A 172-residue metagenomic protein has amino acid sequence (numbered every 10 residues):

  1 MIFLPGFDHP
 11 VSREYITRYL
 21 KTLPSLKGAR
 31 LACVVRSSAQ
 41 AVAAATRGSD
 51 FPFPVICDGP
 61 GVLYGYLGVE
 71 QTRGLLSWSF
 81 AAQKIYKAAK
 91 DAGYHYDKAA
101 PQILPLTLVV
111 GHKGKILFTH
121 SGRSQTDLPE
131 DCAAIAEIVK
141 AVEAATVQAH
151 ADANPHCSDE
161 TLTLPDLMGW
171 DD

Functional and structural regions predicted by a protein language model:
M1-K21, L26, R30-V34: Short active-site neighborhood of thiol/selenol oxidoreductases, capturing the structured segment around
R13-E14, A44, A133: Generic recognition of short, well-ordered alpha-helical segments
T17-L20, D50-F51, T126: Glycine-rich, phosphate-binding/catalytic loops in enzymes
G28-A41, F53-P60: Thiol-based oxidoreductase modules, predominantly thioredoxin-like and allied folds used for disulfide exchange
A41-G48: Short alpha-helix adjacent to the SAM-binding motif of class I
D58-D127: Thiol/selenol-based redox catalytic cores and closely related redox-interacting motifs
Q125-A145: A short, polar/charged loop-to-alpha-helix boundary motif
A145-D172: Cysteine/selenocysteine-centered motifs that mediate thiol-based redox chemistry or coordinate metal-sulfur cofactors
